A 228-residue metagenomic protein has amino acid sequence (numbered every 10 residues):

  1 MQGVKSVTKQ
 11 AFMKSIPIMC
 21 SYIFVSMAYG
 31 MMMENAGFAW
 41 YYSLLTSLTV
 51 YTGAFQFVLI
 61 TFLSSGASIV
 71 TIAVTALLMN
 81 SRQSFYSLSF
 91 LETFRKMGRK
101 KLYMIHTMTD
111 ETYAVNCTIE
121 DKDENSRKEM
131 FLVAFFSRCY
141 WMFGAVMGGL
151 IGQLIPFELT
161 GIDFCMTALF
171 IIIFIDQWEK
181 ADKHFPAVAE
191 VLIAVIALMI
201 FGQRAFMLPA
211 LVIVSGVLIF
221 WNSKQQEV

Functional and structural regions predicted by a protein language model:
M1-V50, T61-V70, V74, Q226-V228: Helix-loop-helix hairpins and the membrane-proximal interhelical loops of multi-pass alpha-helical transport proteins
Q2-Q10, E34-W40, S64-I69, F94-G98 (+3 more regions): Short juxtamembrane and helix-loop transition motifs at transmembrane-helix boundaries in membrane proteins
I16, I23, L44, L48-T49 (+6 more regions): Residue-level signature of the transmembrane alpha-helical core of multi-pass small-molecule transporters
F24-A28, Y41, T52-L59, R82-S84 (+2 more regions): Transmembrane helix boundary and interhelical junction motifs in multipass membrane proteins
Y51-A54, L78-S84, A168-I175, A194-I196 (+1 more regions): Alpha-helical transmembrane segments and their membrane-interface exit regions
Q56-T61, F85-F90, C117, I175-K180 (+2 more regions): Juxtamembrane membrane-interface segments at transmembrane alpha-helix termini
V74-D163: Helix-loop-helix junctions within the multi-pass membrane cores of secondary transporters/permeases
K128-P209, F220-W221: Membrane-embedded alpha-helical modules
